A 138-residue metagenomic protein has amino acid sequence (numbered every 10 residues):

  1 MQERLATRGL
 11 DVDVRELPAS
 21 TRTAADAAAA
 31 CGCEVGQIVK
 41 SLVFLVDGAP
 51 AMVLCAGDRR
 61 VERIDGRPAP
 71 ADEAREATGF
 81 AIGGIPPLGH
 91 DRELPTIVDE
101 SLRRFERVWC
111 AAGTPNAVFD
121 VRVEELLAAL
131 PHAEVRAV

Functional and structural regions predicted by a protein language model:
M1-V138: Extended, low-hydrophobicity, polar/charged segments
